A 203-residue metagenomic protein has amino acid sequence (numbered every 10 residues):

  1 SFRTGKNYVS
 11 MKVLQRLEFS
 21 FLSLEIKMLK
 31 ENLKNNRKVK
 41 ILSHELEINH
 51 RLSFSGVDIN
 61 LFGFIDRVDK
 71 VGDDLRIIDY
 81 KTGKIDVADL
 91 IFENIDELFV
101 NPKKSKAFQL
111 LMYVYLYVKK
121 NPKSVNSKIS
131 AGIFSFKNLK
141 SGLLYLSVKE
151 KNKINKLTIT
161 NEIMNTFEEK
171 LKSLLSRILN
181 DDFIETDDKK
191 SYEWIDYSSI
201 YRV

Functional and structural regions predicted by a protein language model:
S1-V203: RecB-family 4Fe-4S metal-dependent nuclease core
